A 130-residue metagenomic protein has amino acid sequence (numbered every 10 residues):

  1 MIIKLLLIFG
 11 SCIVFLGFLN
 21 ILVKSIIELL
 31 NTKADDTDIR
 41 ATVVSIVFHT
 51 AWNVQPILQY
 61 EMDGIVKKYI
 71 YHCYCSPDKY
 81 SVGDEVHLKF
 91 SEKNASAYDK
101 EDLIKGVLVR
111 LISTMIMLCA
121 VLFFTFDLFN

Functional and structural regions predicted by a protein language model:
M1-T32, E101-N130: Alpha-helical transmembrane spans
I27, N31-K105: Non-transmembrane, membrane-adjacent beta-strand/coil modules in membrane-associated proteins and peripheral
